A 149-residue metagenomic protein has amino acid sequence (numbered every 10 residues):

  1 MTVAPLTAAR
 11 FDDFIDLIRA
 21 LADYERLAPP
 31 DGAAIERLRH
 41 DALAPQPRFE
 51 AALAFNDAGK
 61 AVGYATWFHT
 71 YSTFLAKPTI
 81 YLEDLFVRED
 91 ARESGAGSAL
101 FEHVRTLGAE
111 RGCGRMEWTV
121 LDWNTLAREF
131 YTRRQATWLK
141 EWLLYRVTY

Functional and structural regions predicted by a protein language model:
T2-D16, L27: A short beta-loop-alpha structural element at the N-terminal edge of CoA-dependent acyl/N-acetyltransferase catalytic
P29-A51: Active-site rim helix/loop that mediates acceptor-substrate recognition in acyltransferases
L53, K60-H69: Conserved beta-strand in the GNAT
A54, E93-S98: Glycine-rich acyl-CoA binding loop
A65-P78, E83: Conserved donor-binding loop and adjoining core beta-sheet/short helix segment in diverse acyl/aminoacyl transferases
L85-R92: A short, internal acetyl-CoA/4′-phosphopantetheine-binding micro-motif in the GNAT/acyltransferase core
S98, E102, E110, D122-E141 (+1 more regions): Conserved active-site alpha-helix within GNAT-family acetyltransferase domains
A109-T119: Conserved GNAT acetyl-CoA-binding A-motif
